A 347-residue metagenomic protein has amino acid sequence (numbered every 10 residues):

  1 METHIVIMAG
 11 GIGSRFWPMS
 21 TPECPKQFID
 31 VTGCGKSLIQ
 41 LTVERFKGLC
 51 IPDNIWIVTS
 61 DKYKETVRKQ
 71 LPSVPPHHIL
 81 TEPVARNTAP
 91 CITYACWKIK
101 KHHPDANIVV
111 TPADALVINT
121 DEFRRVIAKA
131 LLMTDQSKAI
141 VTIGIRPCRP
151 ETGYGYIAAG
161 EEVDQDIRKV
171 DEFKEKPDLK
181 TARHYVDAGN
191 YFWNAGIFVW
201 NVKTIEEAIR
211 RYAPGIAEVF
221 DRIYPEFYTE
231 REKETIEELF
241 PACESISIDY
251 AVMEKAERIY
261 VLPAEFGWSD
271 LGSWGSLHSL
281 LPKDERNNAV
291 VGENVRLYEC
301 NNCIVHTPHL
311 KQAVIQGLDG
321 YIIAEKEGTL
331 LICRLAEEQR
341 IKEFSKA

Functional and structural regions predicted by a protein language model:
M1-I7, R15-P22, G33-P112, I118-A128: Conserved N-terminal catalytic core of the sugar/cofactor nucleotidyltransferase
M8-A9, V58, V109-P112, T142-R146 (+3 more regions): Short beta-strand segments
I39, A95, D114, I157 (+3 more regions): Residue-level signal for inorganic ion chemistry
I57, L80-T81, V110, V141-I143 (+2 more regions): General beta-strand structural signal in soluble alpha/beta enzymes
T120-F240, Y260, L310, R334-L335: Conserved core of the sugar-phosphate nucleotidyltransferase
V202-A347: Left-handed beta-helix
